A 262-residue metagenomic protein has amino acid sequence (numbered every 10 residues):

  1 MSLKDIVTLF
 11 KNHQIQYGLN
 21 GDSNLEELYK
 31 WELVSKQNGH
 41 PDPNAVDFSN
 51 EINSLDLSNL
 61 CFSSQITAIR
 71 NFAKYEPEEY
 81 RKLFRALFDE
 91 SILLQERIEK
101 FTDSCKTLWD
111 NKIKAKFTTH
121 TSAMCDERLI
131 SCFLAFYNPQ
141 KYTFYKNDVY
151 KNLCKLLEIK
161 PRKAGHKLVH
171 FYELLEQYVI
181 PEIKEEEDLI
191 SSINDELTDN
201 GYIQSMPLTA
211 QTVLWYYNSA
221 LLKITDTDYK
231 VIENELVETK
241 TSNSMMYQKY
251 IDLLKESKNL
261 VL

Functional and structural regions predicted by a protein language model:
M1-A123, P139-L262: An N-terminal alpha-helical hairpin/helix-loop-helix interaction module that forms a charged, gly/pro-flexible surface
I130-Y137, K151: Contiguous, well-ordered alpha-helical segments that form the cores/surfaces of helical PPI scaffolds
